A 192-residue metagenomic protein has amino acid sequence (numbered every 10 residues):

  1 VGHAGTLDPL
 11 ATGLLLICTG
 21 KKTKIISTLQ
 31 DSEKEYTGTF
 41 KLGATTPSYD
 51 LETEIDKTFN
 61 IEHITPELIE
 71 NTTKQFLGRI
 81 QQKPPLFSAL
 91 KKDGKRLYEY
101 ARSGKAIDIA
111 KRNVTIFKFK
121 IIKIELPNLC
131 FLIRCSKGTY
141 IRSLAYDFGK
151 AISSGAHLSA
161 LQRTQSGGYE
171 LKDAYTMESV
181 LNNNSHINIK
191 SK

Functional and structural regions predicted by a protein language model:
V1-K192: Catalytic/RNA-binding core of pseudouridine synthases
